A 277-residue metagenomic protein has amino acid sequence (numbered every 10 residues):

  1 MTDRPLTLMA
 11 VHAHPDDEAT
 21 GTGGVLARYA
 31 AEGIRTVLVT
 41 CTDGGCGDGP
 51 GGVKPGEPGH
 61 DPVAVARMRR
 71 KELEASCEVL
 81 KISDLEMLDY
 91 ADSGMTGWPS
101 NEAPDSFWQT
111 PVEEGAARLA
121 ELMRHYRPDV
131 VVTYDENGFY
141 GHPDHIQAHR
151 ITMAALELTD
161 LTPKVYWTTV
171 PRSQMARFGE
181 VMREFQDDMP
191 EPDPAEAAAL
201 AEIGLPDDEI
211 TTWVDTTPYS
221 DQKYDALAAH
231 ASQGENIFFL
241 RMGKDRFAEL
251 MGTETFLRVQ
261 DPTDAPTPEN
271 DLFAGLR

Functional and structural regions predicted by a protein language model:
M1-M9, W98-R277: Metal-dependent de-N-acetylase/amidase catalytic core
M1-R127, A154, G243, F247 (+2 more regions): Active-site rim/loop-helix segments in enzyme catalytic domains that contact anionic ligands
